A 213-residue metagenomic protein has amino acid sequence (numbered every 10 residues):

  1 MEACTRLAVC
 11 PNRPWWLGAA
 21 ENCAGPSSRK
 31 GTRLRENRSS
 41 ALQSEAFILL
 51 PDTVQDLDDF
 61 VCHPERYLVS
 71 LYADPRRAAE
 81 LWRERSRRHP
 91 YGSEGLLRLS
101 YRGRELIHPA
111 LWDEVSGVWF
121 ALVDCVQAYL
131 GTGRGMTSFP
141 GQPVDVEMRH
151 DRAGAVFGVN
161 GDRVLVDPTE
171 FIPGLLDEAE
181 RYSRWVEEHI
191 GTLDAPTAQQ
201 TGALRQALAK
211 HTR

Functional and structural regions predicted by a protein language model:
W15-W16: Tryptophan (W) side chains
R29-L96: N-terminal "first-domain core" detector
Y91-S138: Aromatic- and glycine-enriched beta-alpha-beta binding-site module
A121, A128, T132-G174: An exposed acidic His-Trp-rich patch
V164-R213: Mixed-charge, glycine-accented linear interaction segment located at domain edges/termini
